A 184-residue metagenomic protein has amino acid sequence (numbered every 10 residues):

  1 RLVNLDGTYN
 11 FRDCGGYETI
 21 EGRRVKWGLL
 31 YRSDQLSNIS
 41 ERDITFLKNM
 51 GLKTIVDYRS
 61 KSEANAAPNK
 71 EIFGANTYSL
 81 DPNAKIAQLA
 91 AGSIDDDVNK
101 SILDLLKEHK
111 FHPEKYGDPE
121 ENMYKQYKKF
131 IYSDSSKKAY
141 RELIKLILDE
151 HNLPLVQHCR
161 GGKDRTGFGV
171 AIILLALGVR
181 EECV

Functional and structural regions predicted by a protein language model:
R1-V156, F168-C183: Cys-dependent protein tyrosine phosphatase-like superfamily
R160-G161, R165-T166: Ser/Thr-glycine-rich phosphate-binding loops at phosphate-binding pockets of nucleotides, nucleotide cofactors
